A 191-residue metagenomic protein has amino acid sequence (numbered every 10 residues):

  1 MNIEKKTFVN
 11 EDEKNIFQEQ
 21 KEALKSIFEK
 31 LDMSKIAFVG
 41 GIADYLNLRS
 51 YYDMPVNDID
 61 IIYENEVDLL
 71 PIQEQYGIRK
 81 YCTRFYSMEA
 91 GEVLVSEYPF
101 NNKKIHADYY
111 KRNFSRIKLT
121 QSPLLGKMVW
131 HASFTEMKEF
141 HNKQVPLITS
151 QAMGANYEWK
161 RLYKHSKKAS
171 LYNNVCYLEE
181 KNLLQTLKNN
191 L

Functional and structural regions predicted by a protein language model:
M1-V39, L46, E180-L191: Helical scaffold of the NTase/Pol beta-like nucleotidyltransferase catalytic core
I3-T7, N102-L191: Catalytic cores of NTP-dependent nucleotidyl/adenyl transfer enzymes across multiple folds
L24-I59, E64-L70: Active-site nucleotide-donor binding segment shared across nucleotidyl transfer reactions
L31, M54, F100-N102, L124: A generic structural signal for short, non-catalytic loop/turn and secondary-structure boundary residues
G40, I62-D68, Y98, S133-E136 (+1 more regions): General structural signal for secondary-structure boundaries
L69-G77: Short amphipathic alpha-helices in soluble, non-transmembrane regions that often serve as interface/regulatory elements
Y76-T120: Conserved catalytic core of two-metal-ion nucleotidyltransferases
